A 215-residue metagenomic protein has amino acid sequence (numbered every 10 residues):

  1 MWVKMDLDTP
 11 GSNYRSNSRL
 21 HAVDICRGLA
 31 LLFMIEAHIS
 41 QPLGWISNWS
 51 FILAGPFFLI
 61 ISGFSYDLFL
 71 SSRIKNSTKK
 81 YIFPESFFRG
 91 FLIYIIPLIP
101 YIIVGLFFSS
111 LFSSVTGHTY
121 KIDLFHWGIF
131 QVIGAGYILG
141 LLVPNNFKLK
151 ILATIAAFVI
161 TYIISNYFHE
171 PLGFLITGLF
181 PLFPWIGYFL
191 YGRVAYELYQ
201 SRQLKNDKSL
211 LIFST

Functional and structural regions predicted by a protein language model:
M1-T215: Alpha-helical transmembrane segments and their immediate juxtamembrane cytosolic regions
